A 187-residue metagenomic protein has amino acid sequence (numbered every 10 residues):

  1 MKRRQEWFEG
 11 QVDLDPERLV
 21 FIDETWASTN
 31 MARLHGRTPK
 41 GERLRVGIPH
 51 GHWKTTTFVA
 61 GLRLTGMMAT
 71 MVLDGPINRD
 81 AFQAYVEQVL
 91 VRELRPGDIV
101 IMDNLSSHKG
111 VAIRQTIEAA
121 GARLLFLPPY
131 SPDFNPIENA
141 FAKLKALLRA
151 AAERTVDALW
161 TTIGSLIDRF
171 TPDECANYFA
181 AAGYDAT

Functional and structural regions predicted by a protein language model:
M1-T187: Short functional hotspots at interaction and active-site rims
